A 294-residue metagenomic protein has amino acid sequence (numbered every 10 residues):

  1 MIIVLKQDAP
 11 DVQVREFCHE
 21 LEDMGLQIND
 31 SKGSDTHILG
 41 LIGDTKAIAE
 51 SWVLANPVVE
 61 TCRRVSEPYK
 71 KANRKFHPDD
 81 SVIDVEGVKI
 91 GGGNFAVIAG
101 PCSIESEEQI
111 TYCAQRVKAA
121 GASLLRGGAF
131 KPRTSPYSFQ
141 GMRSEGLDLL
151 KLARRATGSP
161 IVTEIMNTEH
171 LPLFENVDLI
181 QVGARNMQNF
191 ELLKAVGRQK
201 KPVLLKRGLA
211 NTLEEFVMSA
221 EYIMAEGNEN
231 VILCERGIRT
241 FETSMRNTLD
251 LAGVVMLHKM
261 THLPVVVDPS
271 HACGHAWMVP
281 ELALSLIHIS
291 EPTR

Functional and structural regions predicted by a protein language model:
M1-V97: Non-catalytic terminal accessory/regulatory regions of metabolic enzymes
F95-I110, P136-Q140, V162-E164, S270-W277: Active-site mouth loops of central-metabolism enzymes
A96-A99, L125-G127, I161-T163, I180-V182 (+4 more regions): Hydrophobic faces of well-ordered beta-strands that scaffold small-molecule active sites in alpha/beta enzyme cores
G127-S144: Glycine-rich, proline-tolerant flexible connector loops at the mouths of alpha/beta enzymes
Q140-V162, V196-P202, G253-H262: Alpha-helix-loop-beta-strand connector modules within alpha/beta enzyme cores
S159-N167, D178-N189, P202-L213, C234 (+1 more regions): Catalytic beta/alpha-barrel core
Y222-S285: Active-site/ligand-binding-proximal alpha/beta "capping" segment
S285-T293: Residue-level detector of conserved catalytic or cofactor/ligand-binding positions in enzyme active sites
